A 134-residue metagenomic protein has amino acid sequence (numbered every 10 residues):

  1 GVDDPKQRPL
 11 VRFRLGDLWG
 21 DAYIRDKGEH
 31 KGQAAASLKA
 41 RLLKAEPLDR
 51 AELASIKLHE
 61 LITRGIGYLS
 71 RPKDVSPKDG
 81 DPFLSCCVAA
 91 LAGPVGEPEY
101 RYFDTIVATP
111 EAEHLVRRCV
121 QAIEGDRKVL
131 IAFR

Functional and structural regions predicted by a protein language model:
G1-R134: Single-stranded nucleic acid-binding surfaces, predominantly the OB-fold ssDNA-binding core
